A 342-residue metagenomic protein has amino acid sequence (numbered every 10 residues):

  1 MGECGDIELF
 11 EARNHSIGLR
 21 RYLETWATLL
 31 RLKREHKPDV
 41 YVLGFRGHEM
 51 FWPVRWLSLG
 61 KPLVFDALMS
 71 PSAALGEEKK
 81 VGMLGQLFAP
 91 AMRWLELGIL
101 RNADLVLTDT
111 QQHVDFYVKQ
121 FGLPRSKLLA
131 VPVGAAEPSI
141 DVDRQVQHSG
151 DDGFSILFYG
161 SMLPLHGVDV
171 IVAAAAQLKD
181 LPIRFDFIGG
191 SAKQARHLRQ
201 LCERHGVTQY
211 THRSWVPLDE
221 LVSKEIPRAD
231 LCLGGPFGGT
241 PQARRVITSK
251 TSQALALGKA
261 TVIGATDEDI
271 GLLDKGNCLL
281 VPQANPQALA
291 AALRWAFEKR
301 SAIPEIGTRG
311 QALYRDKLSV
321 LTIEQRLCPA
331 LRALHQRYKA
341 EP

Functional and structural regions predicted by a protein language model:
W26-L30, Q86-V106: Membrane-proximal helix-turn-helix segments that form the acceptor-binding/catalytic region of lipid-linked
Q112, G134: Carbohydrate-associated surface elements
Q147-H166, V172-A175, D186: Conserved donor-binding/catalytic core segment of Leloir-type glycosyltransferases
G153, R196-R228: Nucleotide-activated donor-binding/catalytic signature segment of Leloir-type glycosyltransferases, i.e., the conserved
Y159, R184-L198: Glycosyltransferase donor-sugar binding loop
H166, L218-E225, D230-A256, V262-G271: Nucleotide-sugar-dependent
K275, L279-P286, W295-S301: Conserved acidic donor-binding segment of nucleotide-sugar-dependent glycosyltransferases
W295, A302-K317: A short, well-ordered alpha-helix in the C-terminal region of glycosyltransferases
